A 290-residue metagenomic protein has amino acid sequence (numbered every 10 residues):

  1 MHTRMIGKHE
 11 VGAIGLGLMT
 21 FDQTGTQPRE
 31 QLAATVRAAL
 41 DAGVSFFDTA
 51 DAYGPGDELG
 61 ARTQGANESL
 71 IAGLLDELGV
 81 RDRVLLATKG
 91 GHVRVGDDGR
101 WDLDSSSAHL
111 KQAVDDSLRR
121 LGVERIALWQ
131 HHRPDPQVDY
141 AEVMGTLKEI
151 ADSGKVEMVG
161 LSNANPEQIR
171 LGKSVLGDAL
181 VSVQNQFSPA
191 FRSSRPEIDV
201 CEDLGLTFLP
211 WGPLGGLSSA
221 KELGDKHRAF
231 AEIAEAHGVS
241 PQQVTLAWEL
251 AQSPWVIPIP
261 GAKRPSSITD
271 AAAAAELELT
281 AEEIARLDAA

Functional and structural regions predicted by a protein language model:
M1-D82: N-terminal binding-site loop/beta-alpha segment at the start of enzyme catalytic domains that lines or forms
G7-T24, A87-W101, R125, Q130: N-terminal small/glycine-rich loop or linker at the start of catalytic domains across soluble metabolic enzymes
K8-E10, D41, L74-L85, L118-G122 (+3 more regions): Acidic (Asp/Glu)-rich catalytic clusters
Q23, P55, P134-A290: Beta/alpha (TIM)-barrel catalytic core signal, keyed to glycine-rich beta->alpha loops juxtaposed to Asp/Glu that bind
Q27-A34, L59-A66, L70, W101-H109 (+4 more regions): Alpha-helix N-cap and loop-to-helix initiation/capping positions
Q27-A39, S105-L121, E167-R170: Short, acidic/polar
F46-A50, L85-T88, R125-Q130, G160-L161 (+1 more regions): Short beta-strand segments at enzyme active-site cores
L118-P136: Active-site groove signature of glycoside hydrolases
